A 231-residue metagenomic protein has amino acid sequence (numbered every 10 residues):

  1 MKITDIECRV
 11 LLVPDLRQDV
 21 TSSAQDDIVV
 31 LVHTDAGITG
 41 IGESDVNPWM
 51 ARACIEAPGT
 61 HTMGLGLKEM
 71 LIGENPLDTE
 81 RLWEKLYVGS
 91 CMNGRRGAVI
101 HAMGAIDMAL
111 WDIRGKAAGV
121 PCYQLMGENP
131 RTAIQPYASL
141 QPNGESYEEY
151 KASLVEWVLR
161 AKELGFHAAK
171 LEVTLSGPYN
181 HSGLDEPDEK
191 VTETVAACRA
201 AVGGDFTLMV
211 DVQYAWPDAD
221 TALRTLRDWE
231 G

Functional and structural regions predicted by a protein language model:
M1-E7, D19-T21, L86, K116 (+1 more regions): N-terminal amphipathic alpha-helix/helix-capping segment at the start of soluble metabolic enzymes
M1-I41, D45-R52: Structured beta-strand/loop patches that form or line metal/cofactor-binding pockets in enzymes
D26-I28, L65, I134: Residues at beta-strand starts and edge strands
H33-A117: Metal- or metallocofactor-binding catalytic centers and their adjacent structured scaffolds across diverse enzyme
D107-Y147: Glycine-rich, aromatic-flanked loop segments that form ligand/cofactor-binding clefts across common enzyme folds
A133-I134, A138-G231: Metal-dependent enolase-superfamily TIM-barrel catalytic cores that perform enediolate-based chemistry
